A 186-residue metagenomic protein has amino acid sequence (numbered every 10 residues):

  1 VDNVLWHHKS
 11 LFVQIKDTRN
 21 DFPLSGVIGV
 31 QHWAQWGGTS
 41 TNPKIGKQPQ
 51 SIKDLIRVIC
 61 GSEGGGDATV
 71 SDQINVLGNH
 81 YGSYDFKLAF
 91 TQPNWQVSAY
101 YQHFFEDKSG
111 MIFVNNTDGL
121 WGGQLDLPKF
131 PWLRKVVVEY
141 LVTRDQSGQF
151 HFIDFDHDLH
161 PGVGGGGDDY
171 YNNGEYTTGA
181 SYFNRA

Functional and structural regions predicted by a protein language model:
V1-H160: Signature for the C-terminal beta-barrel architecture of outer-membrane proteins
S147-A186: C-terminal structural cap/anchor segments
